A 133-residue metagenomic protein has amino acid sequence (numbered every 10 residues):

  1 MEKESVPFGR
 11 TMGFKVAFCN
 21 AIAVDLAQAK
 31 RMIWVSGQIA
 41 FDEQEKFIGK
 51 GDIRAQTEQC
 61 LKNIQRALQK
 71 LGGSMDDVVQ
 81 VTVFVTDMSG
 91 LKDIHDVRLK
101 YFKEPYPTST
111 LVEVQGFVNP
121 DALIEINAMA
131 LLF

Functional and structural regions predicted by a protein language model:
M1-K62, R66-V79, V85-F133: N-terminal presequence-like segments and the immediate start of the first folded domain
